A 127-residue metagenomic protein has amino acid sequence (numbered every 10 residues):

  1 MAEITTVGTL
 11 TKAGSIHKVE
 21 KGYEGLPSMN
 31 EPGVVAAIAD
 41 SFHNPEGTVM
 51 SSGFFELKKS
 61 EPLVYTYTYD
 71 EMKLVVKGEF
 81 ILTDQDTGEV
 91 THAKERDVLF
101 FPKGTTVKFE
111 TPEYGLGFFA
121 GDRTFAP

Functional and structural regions predicted by a protein language model:
M1-V49: A short, N-terminal "cap"/entry segment at the start of jelly-roll beta-barrel domains of the cupin/DSBH fold
I38-N44, T48-Y67, E95, P102-K103: Conserved short histidine dyad/triad with adjacent acidic residue
E46-G47, T87, Y114: Short strand-connecting beta-turns/loops that link adjacent beta-strands
F54, Y67, V76, D84-D86 (+2 more regions): Residue-level recognition of conserved beta-strand positions in structured domain cores
E61, T87-E89, T105: Short acidic/polar mixed-charge low-complexity motifs
Y65-E95: A short beta-strand-loop-beta hairpin characteristic of the jelly-roll/cupin
K94-E95, K103-P127: Ligand-binding loop in jelly-roll beta-barrel domains
